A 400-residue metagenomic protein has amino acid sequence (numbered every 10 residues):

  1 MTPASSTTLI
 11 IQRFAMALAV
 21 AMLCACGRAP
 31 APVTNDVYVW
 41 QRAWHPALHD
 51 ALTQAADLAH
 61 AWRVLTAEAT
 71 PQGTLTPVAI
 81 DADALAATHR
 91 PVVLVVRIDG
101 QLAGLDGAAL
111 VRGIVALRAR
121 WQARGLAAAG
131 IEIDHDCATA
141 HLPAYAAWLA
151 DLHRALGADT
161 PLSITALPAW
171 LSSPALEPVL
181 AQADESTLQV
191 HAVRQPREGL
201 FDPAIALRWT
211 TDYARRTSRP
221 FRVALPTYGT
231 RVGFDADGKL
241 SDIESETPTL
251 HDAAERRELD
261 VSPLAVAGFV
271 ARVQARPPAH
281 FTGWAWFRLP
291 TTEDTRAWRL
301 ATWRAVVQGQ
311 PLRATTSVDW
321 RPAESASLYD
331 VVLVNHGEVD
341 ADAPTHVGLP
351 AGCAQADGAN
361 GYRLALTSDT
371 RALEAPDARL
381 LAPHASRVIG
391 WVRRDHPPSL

Functional and structural regions predicted by a protein language model:
L23-A25: C-terminal motif of bacterial Sec signal peptides marking the signal peptidase cleavage site
G27-Q54, L65, P77-I80, R90 (+1 more regions): Boundary/entry segment of secreted carbohydrate-active catalytic domains
P32, A67-E185: Chitinase-like catalytic core of GlcNAc-active glycosidases
H45-P71, A123-A128, A279: Catalytic domains of carbohydrate-active enzymes, especially glycoside hydrolases
W62, I133, S186, V223 (+1 more regions): Conserved, mostly hydrophobic/aromatic
P143, A147-P248: Substrate-binding surface in catalytic domains of secreted glycosidases
Y228-T230, F234-P311: Substrate-binding cleft of secreted/luminal carbohydrate-active enzymes
D330-A343: Asparagine-centered strand-capping/turn motif at beta-strand->loop junctions
